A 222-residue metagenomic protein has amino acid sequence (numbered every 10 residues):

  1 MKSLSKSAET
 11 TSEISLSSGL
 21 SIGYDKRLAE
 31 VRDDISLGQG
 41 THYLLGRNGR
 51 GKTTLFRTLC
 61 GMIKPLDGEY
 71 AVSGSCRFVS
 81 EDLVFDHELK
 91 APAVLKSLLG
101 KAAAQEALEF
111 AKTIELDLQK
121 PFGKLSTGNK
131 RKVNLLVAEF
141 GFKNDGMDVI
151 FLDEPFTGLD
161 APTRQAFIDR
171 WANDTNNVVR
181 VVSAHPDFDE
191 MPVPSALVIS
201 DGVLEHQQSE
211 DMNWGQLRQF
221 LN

Functional and structural regions predicted by a protein language model:
M1-Q39, K64: A short, flexible loop at the N-terminus of ABC-type nucleotide-binding domains that lies
Y43, T54-G100: ABC ATPase nucleotide-binding domain signature region
L45-R47: The feature captures the beta-strand-to-loop junction immediately N-terminal to the Walker
D82-M147: ABC-family P-loop ATPase nucleotide-binding domains
F156-T157: Short loop immediately C-terminal to the Walker-B catalytic DE motif in ABC-type ATPase nucleotide-binding domains
A161-P162: Helix N-cap at the start of a conserved alpha-helix in ABC-type nucleotide-binding domains
P186-P192: Conserved H-loop
V203-N222: Conserved beta-strand-loop-alpha-helix hinge in the C-terminal portion of ABC ATPase nucleotide-binding domains
